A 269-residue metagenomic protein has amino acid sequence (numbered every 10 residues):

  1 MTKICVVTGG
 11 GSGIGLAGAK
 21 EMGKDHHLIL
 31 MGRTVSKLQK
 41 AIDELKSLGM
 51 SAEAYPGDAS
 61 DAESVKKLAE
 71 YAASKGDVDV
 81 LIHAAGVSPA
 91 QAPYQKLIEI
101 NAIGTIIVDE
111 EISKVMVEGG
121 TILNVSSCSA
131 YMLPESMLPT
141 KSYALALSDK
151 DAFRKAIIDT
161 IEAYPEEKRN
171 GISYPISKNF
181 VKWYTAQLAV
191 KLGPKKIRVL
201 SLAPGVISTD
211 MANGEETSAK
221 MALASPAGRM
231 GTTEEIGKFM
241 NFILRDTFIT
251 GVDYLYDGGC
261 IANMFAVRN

Functional and structural regions predicted by a protein language model:
G9-G13: Conserved glycine-rich cofactor-binding loop
H26-K40: Conserved glycine-rich Rossmann-like NAD(P)H-binding loop of the short-chain dehydrogenase/reductase
L45-E63: Rossmann-fold cofactor-recognition segment
A84-P89, G259: Conserved NAD(P)H cofactor-binding loop of Rossmann-fold oxidoreductase domains
P89-Q91, T121-P194, V206: Catalytic loop of short-chain dehydrogenase/reductase
Y131, A203-G214: Short, flexible catalytic-loop segment of classical short-chain dehydrogenase/reductase
T233-Y256, I261, V267: C-terminal substrate-recognition "lid" of short-chain dehydrogenase/reductases
